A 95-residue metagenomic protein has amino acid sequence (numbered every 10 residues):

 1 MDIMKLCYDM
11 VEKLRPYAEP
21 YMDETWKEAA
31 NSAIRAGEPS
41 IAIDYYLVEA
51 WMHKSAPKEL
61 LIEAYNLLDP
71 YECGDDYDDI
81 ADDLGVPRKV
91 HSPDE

Functional and structural regions predicted by a protein language model:
M1-E95: C-terminal-biased regions
